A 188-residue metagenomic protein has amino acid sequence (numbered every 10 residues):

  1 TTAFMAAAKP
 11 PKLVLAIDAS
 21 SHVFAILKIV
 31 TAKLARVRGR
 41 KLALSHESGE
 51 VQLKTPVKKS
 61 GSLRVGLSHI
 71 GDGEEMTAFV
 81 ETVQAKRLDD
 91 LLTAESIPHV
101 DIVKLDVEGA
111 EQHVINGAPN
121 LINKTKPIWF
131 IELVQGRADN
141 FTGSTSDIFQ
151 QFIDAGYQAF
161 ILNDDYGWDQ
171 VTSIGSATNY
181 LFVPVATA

Functional and structural regions predicted by a protein language model:
T1-A188: Phosphate/nucleotide-binding beta-alpha loop and adjacent structural elements of enzyme active sites
